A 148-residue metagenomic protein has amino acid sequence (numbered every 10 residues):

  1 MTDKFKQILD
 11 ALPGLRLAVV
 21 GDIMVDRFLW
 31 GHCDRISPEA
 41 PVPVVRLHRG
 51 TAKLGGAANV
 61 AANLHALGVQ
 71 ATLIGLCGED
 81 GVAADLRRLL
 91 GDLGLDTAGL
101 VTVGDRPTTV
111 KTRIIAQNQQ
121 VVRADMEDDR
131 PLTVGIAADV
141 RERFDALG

Functional and structural regions predicted by a protein language model:
M1-D34: Positively charged, low-complexity intrinsically disordered leader regions
T2-I8, P38, V42-V110: Substrate-binding N-lobe of the ribokinase-like
L12, L147-G148: A short, aliphatic-rich alpha-helical micro-motif
P13, A18, S37, D105-P107 (+1 more regions): A generic structural signal for short, non-catalytic loop/turn and secondary-structure boundary residues
V20, I74-L76, I115: Short hydrophobic segments within beta-strands
D26, D80, R130: Flexible, glycine-rich phosphate/dinucleotide-binding loops and adjacent beta-alpha linkers at cofactor/substrate
W30-E39, I115: Short, flexible, mixed-charge acidic loops at enzyme active sites
T102-R106, R113-L147: Conserved phosphate-binding/catalytic loop of the ribokinase/pfkB sugar-kinase fold
